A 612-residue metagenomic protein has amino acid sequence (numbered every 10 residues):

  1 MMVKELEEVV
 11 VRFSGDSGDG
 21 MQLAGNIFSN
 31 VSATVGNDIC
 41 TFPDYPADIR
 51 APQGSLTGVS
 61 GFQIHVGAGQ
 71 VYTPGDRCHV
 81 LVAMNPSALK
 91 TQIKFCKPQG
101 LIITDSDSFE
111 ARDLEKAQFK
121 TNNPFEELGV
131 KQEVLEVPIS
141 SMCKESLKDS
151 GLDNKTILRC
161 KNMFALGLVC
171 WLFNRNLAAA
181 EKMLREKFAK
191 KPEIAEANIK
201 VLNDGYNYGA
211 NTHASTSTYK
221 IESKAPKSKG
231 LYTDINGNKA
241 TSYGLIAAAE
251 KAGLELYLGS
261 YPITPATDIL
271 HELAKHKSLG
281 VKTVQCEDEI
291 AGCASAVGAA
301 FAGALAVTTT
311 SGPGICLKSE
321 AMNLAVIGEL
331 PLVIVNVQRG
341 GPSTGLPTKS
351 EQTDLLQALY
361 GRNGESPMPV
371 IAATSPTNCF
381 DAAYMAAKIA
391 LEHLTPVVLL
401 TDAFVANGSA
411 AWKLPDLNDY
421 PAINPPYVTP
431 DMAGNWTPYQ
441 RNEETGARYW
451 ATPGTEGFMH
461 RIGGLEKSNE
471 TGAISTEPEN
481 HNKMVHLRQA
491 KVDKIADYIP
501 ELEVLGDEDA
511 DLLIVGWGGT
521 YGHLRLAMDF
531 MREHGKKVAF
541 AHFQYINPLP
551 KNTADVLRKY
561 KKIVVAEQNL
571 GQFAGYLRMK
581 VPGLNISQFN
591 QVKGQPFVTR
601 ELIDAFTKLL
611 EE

Functional and structural regions predicted by a protein language model:
M1-A252: Active-site cofactor/cluster-binding pocket
E8-C96, Y243, Y257, T264-Y360 (+2 more regions): Thiamine diphosphate
Y45-P46, V201, E222-P226, Y261-P265 (+5 more regions): A glycine-rich phosphate-binding loop feature that marks nucleotide/adenosyl-phosphate handling sites
P46-R50, F109-D113, M142, I290-G292 (+6 more regions): Short gly/pro/ser/thr-enriched loop/turn and capping motifs at secondary-structure boundaries
D48, E145-L147, A214-G230, A248-E255 (+5 more regions): Gly-rich Lys/Arg/Thr-decorated short loops/hinges at beta-loop-alpha junctions or inter-strand turns that position
G75, V130-S140, K349-V398, D402 (+4 more regions): Conserved thiamine diphosphate
E133-N162, L166-L177, E181-G209, D381-L391 (+1 more regions): Internal gly/pro-rich beta-alpha loop/helix module that stabilizes soluble enzyme cofactors or their anionic handles
I235-G244, A252, A387-E612: Flexible, low-complexity linker and terminal segments
